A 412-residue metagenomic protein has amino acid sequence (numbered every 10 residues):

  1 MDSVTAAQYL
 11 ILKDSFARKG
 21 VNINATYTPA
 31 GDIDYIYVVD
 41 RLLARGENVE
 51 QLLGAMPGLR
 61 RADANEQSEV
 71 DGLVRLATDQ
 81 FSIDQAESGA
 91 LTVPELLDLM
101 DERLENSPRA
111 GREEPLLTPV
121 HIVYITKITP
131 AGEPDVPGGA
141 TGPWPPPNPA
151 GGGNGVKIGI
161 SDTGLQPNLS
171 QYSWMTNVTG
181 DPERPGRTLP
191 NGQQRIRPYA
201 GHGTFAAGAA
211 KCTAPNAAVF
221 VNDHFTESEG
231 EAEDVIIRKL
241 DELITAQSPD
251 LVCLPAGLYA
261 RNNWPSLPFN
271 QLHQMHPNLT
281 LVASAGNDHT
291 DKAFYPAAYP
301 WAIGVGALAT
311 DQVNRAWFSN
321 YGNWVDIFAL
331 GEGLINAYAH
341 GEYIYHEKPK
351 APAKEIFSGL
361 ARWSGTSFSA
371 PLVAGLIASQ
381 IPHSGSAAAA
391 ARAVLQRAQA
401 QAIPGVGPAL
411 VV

Functional and structural regions predicted by a protein language model:
M1-Y124: Inhibitory N-terminal propeptides of secreted protease zymogens
L73-K157, T163, L169-Y172, E355 (+1 more regions): Protease zymogen maturation seam
T118, F220, T280-V282, I303-G304 (+1 more regions): Structural detector of well-ordered beta-strand residues that form the stable sheet scaffold of enzyme domains
P134-A218, R238, E242-Q247, L251 (+3 more regions): Active-site core segment of subtilase-fold serine proteases
D162-G164, F294-P382: Extracellular S/T/G-rich loop segment that most often corresponds to the catalytic His/Ser-adjacent loop
A210-G230, V235, S386-A398: Short helix-loop-beta-strand segments that form the rim/entrance of peptidase-like active sites
F225-W301, N314, I356-P371: Substrate-binding/access-modulating region of protease and related hydrolase catalytic domains
I244-A256, N262-P268, L279, P382-V412: C-terminal subdomain of the subtilisin-like protease fold in secreted/lumenal serine endopeptidases
